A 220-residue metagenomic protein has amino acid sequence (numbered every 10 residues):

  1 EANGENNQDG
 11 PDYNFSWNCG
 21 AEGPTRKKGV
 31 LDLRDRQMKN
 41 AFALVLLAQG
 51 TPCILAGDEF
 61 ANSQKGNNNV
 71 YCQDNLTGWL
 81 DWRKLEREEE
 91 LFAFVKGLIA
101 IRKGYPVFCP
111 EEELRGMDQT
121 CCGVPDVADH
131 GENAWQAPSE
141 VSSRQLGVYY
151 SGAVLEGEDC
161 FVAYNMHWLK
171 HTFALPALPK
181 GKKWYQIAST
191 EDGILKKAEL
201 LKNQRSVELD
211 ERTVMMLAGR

Functional and structural regions predicted by a protein language model:
E1-V30: Alpha-amylase-like alpha-glycosidases and glucanotransferases acting on alpha-linked glucans and related
E22-K39, L44-R220: Carbohydrate-interacting/catalytic domains
